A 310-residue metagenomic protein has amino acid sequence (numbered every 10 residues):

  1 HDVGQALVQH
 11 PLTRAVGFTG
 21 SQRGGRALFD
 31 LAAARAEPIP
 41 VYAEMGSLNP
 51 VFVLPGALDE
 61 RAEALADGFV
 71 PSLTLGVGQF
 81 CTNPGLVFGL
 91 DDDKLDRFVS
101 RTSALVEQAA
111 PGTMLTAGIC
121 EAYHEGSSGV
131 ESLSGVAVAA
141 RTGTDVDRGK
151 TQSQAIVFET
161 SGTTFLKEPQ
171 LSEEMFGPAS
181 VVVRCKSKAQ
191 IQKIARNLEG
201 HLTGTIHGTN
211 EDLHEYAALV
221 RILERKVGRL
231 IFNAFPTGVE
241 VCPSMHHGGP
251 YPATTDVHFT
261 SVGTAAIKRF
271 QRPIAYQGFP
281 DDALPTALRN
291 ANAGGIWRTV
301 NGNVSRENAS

Functional and structural regions predicted by a protein language model:
H1-D2, T13-R14, S21-R23, L48 (+10 more regions): Short, glycine-/Ser/Thr-/acidic-enriched flexible segments
H1-P71, F88-D96, S305, A309: Rossmann-like NAD(P) dinucleotide-binding subdomain of oxidoreductase/dehydrogenase enzymes
P11, A15, A32-A36, N49 (+10 more regions): Structural signal for hydrophobic packing residues in well-ordered secondary-structure cores of soluble enzyme domains
F18-G20, V41-E44, V138-R141, I231-A234: General beta-strand structural signal in soluble alpha/beta enzymes
Q79-C81: Extended low-complexity, polyampholyte segments enriched in Ser/Thr/Pro and acidic residues
G89-L202: NAD(P)-dependent aldehyde/semialdehyde dehydrogenase
R148-T151, K188-L284, E307: C-terminal core of ALDH-fold dehydrogenases
L284-S310: Extended hydrophobic packing segments that form well-structured cores
